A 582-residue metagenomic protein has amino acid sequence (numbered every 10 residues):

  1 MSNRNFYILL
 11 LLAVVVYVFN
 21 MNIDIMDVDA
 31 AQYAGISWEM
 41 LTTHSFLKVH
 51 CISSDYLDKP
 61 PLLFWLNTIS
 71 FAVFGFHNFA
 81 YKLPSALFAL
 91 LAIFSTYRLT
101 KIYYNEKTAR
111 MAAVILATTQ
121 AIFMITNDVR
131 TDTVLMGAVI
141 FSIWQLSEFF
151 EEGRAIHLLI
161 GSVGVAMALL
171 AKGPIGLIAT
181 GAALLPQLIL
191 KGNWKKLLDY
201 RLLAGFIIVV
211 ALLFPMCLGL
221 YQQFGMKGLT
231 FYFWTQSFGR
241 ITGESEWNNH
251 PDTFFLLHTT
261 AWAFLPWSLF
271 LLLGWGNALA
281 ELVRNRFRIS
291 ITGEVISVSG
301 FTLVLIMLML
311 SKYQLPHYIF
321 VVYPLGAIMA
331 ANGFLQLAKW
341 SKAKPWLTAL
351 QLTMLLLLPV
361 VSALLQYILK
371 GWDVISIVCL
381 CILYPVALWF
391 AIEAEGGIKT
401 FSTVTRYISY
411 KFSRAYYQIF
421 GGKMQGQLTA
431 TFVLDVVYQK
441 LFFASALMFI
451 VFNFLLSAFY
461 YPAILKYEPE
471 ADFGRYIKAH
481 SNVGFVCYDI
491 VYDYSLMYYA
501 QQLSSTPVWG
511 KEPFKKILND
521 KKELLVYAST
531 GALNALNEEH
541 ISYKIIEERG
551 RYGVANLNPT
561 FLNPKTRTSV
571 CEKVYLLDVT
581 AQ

Functional and structural regions predicted by a protein language model:
M1-K344, R406, Y460, R551 (+2 more regions): Membrane-integral, polyisoprenol-dependent glycosyltransferases of the GT-C/oligosaccharyltransferase superfamily
N3, L159, V163, I241 (+1 more regions): Membrane-embedded architecture of ER/inner-membrane glycosylation machinery
